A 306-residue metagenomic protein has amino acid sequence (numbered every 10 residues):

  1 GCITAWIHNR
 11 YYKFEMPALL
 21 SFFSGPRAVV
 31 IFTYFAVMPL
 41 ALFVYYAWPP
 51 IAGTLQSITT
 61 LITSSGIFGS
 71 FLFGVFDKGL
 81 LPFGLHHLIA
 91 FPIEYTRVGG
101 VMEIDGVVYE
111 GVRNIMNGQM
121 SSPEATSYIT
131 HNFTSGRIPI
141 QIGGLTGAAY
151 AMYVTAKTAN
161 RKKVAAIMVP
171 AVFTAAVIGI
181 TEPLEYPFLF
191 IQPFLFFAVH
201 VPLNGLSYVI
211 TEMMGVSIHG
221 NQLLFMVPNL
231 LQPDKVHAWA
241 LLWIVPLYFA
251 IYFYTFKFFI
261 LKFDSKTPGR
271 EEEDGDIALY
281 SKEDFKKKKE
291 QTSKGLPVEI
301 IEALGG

Functional and structural regions predicted by a protein language model:
G1-V98, L224-L231, K235, W239-F249 (+4 more regions): Signature of multi-pass transmembrane helix bundles
N9-K13, A151-K157: C-terminal ends of transmembrane helices
A90-I93, V101, M116-I142: Individual transmembrane alpha-helix segments
E103-I129, G147-V154, P170-A171, V177-K288: Transmembrane alpha-helical segments and their short flanking loops that form helix-hairpins/helix-helix interfaces
T134-R137, K163-V172: The feature identifies polytopic integral membrane transport proteins across all domains of life
T155-A165: Membrane-interface helix-loop-helix junctions at transmembrane boundaries of multi-pass membrane enzymes, predominantly
K288-G306: Structured cytosolic domains appended to multi-pass membrane proteins
